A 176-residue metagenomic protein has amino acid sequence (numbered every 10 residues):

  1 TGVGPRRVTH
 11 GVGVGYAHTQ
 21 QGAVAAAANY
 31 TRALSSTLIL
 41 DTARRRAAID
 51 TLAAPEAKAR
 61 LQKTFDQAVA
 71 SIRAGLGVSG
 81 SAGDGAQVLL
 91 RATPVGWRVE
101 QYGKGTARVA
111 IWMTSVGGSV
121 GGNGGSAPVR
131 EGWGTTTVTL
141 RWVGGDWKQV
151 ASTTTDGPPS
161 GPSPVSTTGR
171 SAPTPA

Functional and structural regions predicted by a protein language model:
T1-L76: Core segments of small alpha/beta cavity-forming domains
T42-T137, W142-G144, S163: Structured, amphipathic secondary-structure segments that form assembly/contact surfaces in multi-subunit
T114-V116, A151-P162: Short, solvent-exposed aromatic-acidic interface loops
V165-A176: Low-complexity, Gly/Ser/Thr/Pro-rich intrinsically disordered linker/tail segments
